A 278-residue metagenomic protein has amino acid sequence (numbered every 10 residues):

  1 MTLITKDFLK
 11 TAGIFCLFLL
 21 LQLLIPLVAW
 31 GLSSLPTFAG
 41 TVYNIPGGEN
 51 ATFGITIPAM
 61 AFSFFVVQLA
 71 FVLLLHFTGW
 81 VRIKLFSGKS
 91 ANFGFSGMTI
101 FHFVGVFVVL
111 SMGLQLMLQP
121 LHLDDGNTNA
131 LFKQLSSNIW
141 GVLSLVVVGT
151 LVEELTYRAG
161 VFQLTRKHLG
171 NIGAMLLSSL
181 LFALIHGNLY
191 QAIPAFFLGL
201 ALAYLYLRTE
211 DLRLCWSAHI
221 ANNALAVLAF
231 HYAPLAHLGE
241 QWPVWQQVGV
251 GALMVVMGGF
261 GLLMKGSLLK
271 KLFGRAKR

Functional and structural regions predicted by a protein language model:
F15-G79: Alpha-helical transmembrane segments in multi-pass membrane proteins
F18-L27, F65-H76, F103-Q115, Q247-L269: Hydrophobic core of alpha-helical transmembrane segments in multi-pass integral membrane proteins
L23-G31, Q191-V248: Functionally important transmembrane alpha-helices
G31, F38-I55, R82-L155, Q163 (+1 more regions): Juxtamembrane helix-loop-helix connectors linking adjacent transmembrane helices in multi-pass membrane enzymes
W140, I172-G173, Y190, L212-R213: Residues that define the loop-to-transmembrane-helix transition and helix capping in multi-pass membrane transporters
V152-L177, Y204-D211: Membrane-interface helix/loop boundary segments of multi-pass membrane proteins
N171-H186, I220: Small-polar-interrupted transmembrane alpha-helices in polytopic inner-membrane proteins
K271-R278: Short, highly charged, low-complexity non-transmembrane loops/tails of multi-pass membrane proteins
